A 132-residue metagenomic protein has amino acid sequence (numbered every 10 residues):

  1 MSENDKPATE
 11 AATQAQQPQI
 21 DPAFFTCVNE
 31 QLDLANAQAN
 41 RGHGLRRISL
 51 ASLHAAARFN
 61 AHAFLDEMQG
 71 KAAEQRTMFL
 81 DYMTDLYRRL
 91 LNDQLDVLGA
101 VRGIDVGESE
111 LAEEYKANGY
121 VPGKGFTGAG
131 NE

Functional and structural regions predicted by a protein language model:
S2-E132: Solvent-exposed interaction surfaces and binding hotspots enriched for charged
